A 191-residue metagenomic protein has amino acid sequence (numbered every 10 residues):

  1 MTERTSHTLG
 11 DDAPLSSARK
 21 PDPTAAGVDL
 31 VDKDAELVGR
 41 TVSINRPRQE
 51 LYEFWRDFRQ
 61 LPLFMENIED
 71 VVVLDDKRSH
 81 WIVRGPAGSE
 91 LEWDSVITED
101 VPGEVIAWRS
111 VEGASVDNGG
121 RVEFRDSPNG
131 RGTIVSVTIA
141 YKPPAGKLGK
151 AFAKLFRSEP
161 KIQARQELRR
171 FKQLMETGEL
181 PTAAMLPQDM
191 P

Functional and structural regions predicted by a protein language model:
T2-D12, S17-T24, L30-D32, L91 (+3 more regions): Beta-strand/loop substructures that line and gate deep hydrophobic ligand-binding cavities in soluble
T2-R78, R165, R170, L174-P191: Hydrophobic ligand-binding cavity/cleft-lining segments
L37-T41, R78, E92, V105 (+2 more regions): Intrinsic-disorder/low-complexity, polar/charged segments enriched in Ser/Thr/Lys/Arg/Asp/Glu/Gln
N45, L74, I82-R84, R125 (+1 more regions): A structural detector for beta-sheet-dominated domains
L74, T98-D100, E123-S127: Short beta-strand micro-motifs enriched in acidic
S79-P86, I106-G113: Short beta-strand segments that buttress and anchor functional surface loops
D100-I106: Short, surface-exposed linear segments at secondary-structure transitions and domain or protein termini
